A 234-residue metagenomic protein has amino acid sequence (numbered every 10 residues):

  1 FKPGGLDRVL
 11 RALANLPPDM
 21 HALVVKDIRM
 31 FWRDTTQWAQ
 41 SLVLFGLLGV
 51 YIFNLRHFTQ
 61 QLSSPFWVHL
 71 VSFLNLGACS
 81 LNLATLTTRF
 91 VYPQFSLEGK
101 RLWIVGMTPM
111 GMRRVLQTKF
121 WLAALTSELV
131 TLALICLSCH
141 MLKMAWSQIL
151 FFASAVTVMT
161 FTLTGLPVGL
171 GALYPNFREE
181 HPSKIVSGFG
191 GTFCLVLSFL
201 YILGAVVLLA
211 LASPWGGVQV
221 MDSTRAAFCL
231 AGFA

Functional and structural regions predicted by a protein language model:
F1-W103, G111-A234: Hydrophobic alpha-helical transmembrane segments of membrane proteins
